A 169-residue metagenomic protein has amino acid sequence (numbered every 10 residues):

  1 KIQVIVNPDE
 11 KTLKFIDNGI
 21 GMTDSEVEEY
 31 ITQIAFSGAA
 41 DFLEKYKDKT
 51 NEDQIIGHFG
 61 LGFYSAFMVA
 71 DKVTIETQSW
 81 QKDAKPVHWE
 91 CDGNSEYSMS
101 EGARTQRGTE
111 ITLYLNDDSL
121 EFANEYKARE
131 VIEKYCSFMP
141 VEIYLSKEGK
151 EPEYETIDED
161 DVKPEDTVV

Functional and structural regions predicted by a protein language model:
K1-F122, E130, S137: GHKL (Bergerat-fold) ATPase N-terminal catalytic module, capturing the glycine-rich phosphate-binding loop and acidic
N18, E76, S146-P152: Short strand-turn-strand beta-turns centered on an Asx-Gly dipeptide
F42-K47, Y126, I143-G149: Short coil/turn segments at secondary-structure boundaries
C136-E142: Acyl-group handoff/entry surfaces in thioester-processing enzymes
E148-V169: Alpha-helical transmembrane helix bundles of large polytopic membrane transport and channel proteins
